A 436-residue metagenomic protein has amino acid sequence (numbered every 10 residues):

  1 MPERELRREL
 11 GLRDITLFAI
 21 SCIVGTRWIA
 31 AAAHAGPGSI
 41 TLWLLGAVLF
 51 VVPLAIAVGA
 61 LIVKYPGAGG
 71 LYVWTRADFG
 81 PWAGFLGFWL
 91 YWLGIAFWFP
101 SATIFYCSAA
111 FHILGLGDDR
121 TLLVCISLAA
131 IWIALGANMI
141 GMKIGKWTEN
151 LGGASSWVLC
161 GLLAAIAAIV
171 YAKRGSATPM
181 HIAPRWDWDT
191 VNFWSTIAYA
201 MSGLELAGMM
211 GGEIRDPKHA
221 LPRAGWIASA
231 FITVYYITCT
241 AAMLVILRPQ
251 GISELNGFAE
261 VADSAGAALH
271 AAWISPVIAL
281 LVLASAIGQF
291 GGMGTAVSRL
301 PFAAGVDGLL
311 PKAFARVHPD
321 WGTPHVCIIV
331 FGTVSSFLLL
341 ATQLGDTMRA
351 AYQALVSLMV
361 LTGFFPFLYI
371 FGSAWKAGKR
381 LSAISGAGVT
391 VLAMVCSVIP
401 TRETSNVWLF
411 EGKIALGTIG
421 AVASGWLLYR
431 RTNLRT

Functional and structural regions predicted by a protein language model:
M1-G38, V51-I56, Y65, T178-H181 (+2 more regions): Membrane-interface "cap" regions at the ends of multi-pass membrane proteins
P2, V73-R76, T103-I126, L159 (+4 more regions): Helix-loop-helix connectors at the membrane interface of multi-pass transporters/channels
L6, I62, H112, A129-S155 (+3 more regions): Membrane-water interface regions at transmembrane-helix termini and the short interhelical loops of multi-pass membrane
T16, L45, I113-K143, W157-A164 (+2 more regions): Transmembrane alpha-helical segments of multi-pass small-molecule transport proteins
A31-A35, P53-I131, L135-M139, L283-L300 (+3 more regions): Hydrophobic transmembrane alpha-helices that form the core helical bundles of multi-pass secondary transporters
T41, D118-L122, N150-A279: Helix-loop-helix junctions that connect adjacent transmembrane segments in multi-pass membrane transporters
W43, A165, Q353-P366, G372-T436: A generic transmembrane alpha-helix motif of multi-pass inner-membrane proteins
V73-W74, G80, H112-L116, A224-G291 (+1 more regions): TM-loop-TM module centered on a large, flexible mid-protein loop between adjacent transmembrane helices in multi-pass
